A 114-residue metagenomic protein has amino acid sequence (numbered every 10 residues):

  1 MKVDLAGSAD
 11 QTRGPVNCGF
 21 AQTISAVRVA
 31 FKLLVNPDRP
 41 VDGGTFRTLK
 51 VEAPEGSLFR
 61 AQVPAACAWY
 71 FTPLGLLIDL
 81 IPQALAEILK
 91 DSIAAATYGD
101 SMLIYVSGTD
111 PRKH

Functional and structural regions predicted by a protein language model:
K2-H114: Glycine/proline-enriched, intrinsically flexible loops and inter-domain linkers
